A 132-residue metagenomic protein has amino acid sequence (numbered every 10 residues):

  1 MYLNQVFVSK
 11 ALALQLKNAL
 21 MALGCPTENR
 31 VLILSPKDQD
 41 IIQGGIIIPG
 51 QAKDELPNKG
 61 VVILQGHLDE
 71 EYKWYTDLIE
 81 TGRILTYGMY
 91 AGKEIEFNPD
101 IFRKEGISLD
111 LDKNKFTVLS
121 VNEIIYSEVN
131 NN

Functional and structural regions predicted by a protein language model:
Y2-N132: Compact, glycine-rich, soluble single-domain proteins
